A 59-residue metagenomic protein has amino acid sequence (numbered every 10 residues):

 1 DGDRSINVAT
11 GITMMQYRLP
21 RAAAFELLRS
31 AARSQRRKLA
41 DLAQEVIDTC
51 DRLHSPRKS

Functional and structural regions predicted by a protein language model:
D1-S59: Non-catalytic regulatory/interaction regions at protein termini and inter-domain linkers
